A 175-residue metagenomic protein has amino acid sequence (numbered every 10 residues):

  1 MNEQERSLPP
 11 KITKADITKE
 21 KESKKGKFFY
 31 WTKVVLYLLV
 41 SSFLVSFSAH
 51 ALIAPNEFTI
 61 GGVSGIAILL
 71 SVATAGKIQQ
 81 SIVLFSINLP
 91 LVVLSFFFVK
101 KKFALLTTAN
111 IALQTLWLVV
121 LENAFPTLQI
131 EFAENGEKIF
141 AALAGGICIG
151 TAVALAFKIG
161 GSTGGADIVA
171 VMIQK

Functional and structural regions predicted by a protein language model:
N2-K175: Core subunits and conserved enzymes of cellular information-processing and envelope-translocation systems across
